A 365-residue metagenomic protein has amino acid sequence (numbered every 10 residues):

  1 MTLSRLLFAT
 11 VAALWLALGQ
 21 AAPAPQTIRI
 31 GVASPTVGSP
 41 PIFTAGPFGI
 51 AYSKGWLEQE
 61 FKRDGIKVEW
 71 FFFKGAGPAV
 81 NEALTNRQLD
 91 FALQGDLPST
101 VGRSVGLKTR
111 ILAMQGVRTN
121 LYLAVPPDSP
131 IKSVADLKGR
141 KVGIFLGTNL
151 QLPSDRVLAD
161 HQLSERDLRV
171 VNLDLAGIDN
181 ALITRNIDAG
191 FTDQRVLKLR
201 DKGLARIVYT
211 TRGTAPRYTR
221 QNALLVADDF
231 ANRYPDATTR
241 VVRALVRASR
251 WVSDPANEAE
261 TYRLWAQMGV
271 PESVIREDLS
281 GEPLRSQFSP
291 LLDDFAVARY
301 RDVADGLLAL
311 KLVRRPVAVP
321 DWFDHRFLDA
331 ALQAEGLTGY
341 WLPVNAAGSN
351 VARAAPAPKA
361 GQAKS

Functional and structural regions predicted by a protein language model:
T27, V37-V68, T85, R103-V105 (+2 more regions): Short, polar/charged alpha-helical segment
I28, I275-S365: Segments of small-molecule ligand-sensing domains
R29-A45, A135-G147, R247-W251: Short loop->beta-strand "edge-of-pocket" segments that line small-molecule binding or catalytic clefts across diverse
V37-G38, Y234-P316: Secondary-structure end/capping motifs
W70-E82, G95, L163-I183: Short helix-initiation/N-cap motifs at beta->coil->alpha
L93-V105, D155, I187-I207, R299 (+1 more regions): A ligand-binding cleft/hinge motif common to bilobed small-molecule-binding domains
P126-K141, N232-D236: Flexible hinge/capping segments at coil-to-helix
S129, V171, A176-G269: Pocket-lining segment of extracytoplasmic ligand-binding domains
